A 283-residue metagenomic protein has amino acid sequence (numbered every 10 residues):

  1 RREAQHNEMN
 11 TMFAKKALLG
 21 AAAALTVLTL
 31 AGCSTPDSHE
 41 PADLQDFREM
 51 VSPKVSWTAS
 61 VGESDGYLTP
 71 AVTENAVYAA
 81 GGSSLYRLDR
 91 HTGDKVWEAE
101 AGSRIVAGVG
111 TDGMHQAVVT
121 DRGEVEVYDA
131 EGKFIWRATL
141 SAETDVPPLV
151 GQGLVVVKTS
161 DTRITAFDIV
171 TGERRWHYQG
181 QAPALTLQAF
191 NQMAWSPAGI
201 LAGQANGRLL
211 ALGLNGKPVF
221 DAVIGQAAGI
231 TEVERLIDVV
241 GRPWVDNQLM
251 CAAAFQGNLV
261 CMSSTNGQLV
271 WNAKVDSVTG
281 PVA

Functional and structural regions predicted by a protein language model:
N7-A21: Bacterial N-terminal signal peptides that target proteins for export
T29-G32: C-terminal motif of bacterial Sec signal peptides marking the signal peptidase cleavage site
D37-A42, F47-A71, E98-D112, I135-G151 (+3 more regions): Extracytoplasmic beta-rich repeat domains
A76-A79, Q116-V118, V155-V157, T165 (+3 more regions): Conserved beta-propeller blade signature
A80-G82, T120-D121, T159-S160, Q204-A205 (+2 more regions): Structural signature of WD-repeat beta-propellers
A80-H91: Beta-propeller domains
D89-T92, D129-K133, D168-G172, G213-K217 (+1 more regions): Short loop/turn segments that connect beta-strands within beta-propeller blades
